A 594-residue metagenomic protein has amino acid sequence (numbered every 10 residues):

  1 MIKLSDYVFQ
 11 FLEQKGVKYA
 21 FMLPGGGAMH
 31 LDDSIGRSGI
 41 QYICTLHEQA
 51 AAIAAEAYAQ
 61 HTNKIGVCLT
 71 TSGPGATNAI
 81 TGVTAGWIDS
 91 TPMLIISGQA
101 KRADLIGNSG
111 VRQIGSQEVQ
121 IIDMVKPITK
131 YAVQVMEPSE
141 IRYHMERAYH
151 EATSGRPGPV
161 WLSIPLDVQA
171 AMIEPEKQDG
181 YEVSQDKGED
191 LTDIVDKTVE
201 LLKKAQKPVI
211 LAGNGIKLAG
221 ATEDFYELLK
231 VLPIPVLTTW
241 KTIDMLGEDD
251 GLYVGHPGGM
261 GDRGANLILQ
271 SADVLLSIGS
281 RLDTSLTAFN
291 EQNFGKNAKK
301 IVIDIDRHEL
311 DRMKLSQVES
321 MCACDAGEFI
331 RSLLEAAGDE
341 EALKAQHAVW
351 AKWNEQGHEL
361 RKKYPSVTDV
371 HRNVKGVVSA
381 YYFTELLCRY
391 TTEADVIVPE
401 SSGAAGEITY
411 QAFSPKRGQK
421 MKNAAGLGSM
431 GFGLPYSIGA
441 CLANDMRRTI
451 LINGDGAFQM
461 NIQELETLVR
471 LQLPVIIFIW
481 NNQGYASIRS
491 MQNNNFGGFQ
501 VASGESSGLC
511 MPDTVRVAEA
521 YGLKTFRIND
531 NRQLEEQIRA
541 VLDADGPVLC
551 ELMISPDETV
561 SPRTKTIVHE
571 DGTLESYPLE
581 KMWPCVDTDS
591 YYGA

Functional and structural regions predicted by a protein language model:
M1-E341, E393, P474-I477, G497-G498 (+1 more regions): N-terminal alpha/beta PP-like core and its mobile active-site loop of ThDP/TPP-dependent enzymes
S5-V8, E13-K15, L23-I35, E355-P435 (+1 more regions): Active-site diphosphate/adenylate-binding microenvironment
L23-G25, I43-I53, C68-G75, M136-E137 (+5 more regions): Active-site nucleophile and cofactor-binding loops and adjacent substrate-binding regions of central metabolic enzymes
I96, I106-S116, M321-A323, G327-R331 (+2 more regions): Thiamine diphosphate
I128, L386-D395, A518-L523: A structural motif corresponding to the C-terminal end of an alpha-helix and its immediate exit/capping segment
M136-S139, E200, A298-S401, N531 (+2 more regions): Phosphate/pyrophosphate-binding active-site segments
G213-G215, G279, E400-S402, M553-I554: Structural motif
G213-L218, H371-N373, G454-G456: Conserved short loop/turn motifs at secondary-structure junctions
